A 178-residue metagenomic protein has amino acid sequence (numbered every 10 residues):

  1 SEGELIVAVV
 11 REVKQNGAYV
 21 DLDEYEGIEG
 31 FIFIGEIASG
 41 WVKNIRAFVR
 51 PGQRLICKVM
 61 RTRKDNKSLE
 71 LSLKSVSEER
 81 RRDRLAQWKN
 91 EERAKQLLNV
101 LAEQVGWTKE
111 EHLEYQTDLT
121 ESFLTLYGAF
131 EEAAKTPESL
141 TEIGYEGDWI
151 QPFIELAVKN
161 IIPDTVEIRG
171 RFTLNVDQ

Functional and structural regions predicted by a protein language model:
S1-Q178: Single-stranded RNA-binding regions, centering on S1/OB-family and related RNA-binding modules
